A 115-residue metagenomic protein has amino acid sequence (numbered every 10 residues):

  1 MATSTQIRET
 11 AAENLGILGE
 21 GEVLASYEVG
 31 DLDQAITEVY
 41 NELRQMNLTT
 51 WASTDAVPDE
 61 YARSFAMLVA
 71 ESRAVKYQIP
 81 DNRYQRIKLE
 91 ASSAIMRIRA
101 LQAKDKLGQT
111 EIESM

Functional and structural regions predicted by a protein language model:
M1-P58, K106-M115: Conserved short "hinge" loops at termini or chain/domain junctions
R8, L32, R63-M67, K88-A91: Hydrophobic alpha-helical segments
G16, R44, A74, Q78 (+2 more regions): Hydrophobic/aromatic-lined pockets within catalytic cores
Q34-E42, L68, S93, R97: Alpha-helical scaffold segments in carbohydrate-active enzymes
R63-Y77: Short, hydrophobic/amphipathic alpha-helical patches that form generic packing surfaces within helical domains
I79-Y84: Structural helix-adjacent loops and short alpha-helical linkers that scaffold large soluble proteins
Q85-M115: Protruding loop/beta-arch "assembly-hinge" segments enriched in small, turn-prone residues
